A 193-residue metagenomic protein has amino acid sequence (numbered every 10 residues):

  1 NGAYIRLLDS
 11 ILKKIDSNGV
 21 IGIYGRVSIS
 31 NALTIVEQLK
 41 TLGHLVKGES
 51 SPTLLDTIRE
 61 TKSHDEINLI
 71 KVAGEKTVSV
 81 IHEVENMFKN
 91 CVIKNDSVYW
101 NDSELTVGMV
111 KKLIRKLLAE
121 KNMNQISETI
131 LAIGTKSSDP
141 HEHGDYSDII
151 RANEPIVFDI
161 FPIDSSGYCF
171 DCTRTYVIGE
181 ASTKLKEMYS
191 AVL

Functional and structural regions predicted by a protein language model:
N1-L193: Active-site neighborhoods and metal-handling regions in enzymes and metal-associated proteins
